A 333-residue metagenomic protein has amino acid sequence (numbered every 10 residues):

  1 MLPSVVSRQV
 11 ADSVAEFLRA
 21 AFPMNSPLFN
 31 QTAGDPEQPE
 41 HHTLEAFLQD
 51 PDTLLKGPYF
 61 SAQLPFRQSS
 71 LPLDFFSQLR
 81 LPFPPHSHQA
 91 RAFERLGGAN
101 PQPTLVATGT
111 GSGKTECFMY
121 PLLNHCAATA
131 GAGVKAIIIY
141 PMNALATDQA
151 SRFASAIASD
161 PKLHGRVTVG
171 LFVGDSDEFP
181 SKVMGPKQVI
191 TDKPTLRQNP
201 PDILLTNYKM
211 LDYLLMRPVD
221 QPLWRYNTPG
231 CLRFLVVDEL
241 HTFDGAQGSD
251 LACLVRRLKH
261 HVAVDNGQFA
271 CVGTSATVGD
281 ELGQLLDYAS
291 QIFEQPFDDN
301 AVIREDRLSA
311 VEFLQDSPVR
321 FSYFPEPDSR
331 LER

Functional and structural regions predicted by a protein language model:
M1-R95, V167: Helicase-associated low-complexity/disordered flanking segments
E94-A99, E116-G131, R152, R256-K259: Walker A/P-loop NTP-binding motif
A99-V106, Y120, G133-A136, P201-D202 (+1 more regions): Pre-Walker A (Motif I) flank of P-loop NTPase domains
P101-L122, F243-A246: Walker A/P-loop
T115-E116, G133-A158, L171-D177, D212-Y213 (+2 more regions): Conserved Walker A/P-loop ATP-binding site and its immediately adjacent core in helicase/helicase-like ATPase domains
P161-M216: Inter-Walker segment of RecA-like/P-loop motor cores
P201-L204, Y208-Y213, V219-V262: SF2 helicase catalytic motif II
V272, A276-R333: Conserved interdomain linker/interface between the two RecA-like ATPase lobes of SF2 helicase motors
